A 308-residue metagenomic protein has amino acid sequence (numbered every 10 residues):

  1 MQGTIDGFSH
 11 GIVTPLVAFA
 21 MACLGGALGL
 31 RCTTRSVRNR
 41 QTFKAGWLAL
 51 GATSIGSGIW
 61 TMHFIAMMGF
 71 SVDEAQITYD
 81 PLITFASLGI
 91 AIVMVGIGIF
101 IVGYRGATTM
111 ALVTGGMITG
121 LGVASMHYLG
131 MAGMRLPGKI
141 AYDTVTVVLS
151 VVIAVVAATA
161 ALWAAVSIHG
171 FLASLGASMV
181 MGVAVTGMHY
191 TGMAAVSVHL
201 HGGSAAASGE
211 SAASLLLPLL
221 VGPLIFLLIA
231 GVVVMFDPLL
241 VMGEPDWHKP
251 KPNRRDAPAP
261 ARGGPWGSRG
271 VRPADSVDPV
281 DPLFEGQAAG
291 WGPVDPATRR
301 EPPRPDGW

Functional and structural regions predicted by a protein language model:
M1-W308: Peripheral, non-catalytic segments of secretory and membrane proteins
